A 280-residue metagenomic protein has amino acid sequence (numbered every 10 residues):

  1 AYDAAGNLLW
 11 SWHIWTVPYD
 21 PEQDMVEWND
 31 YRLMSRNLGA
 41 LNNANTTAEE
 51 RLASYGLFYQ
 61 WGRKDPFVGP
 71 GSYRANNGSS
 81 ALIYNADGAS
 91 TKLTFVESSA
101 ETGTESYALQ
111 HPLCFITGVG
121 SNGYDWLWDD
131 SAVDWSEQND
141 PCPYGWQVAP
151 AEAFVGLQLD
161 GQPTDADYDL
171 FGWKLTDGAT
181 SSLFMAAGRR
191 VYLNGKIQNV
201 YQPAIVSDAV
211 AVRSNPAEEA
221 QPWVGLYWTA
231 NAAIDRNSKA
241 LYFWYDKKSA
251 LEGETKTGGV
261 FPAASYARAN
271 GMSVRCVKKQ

Functional and structural regions predicted by a protein language model:
A1-S136, P163, N231-A233, R268-Q280: Short, compositionally biased
L38-A40, L113-Q280: C-terminal, surface-exposed recognition/capping segments
